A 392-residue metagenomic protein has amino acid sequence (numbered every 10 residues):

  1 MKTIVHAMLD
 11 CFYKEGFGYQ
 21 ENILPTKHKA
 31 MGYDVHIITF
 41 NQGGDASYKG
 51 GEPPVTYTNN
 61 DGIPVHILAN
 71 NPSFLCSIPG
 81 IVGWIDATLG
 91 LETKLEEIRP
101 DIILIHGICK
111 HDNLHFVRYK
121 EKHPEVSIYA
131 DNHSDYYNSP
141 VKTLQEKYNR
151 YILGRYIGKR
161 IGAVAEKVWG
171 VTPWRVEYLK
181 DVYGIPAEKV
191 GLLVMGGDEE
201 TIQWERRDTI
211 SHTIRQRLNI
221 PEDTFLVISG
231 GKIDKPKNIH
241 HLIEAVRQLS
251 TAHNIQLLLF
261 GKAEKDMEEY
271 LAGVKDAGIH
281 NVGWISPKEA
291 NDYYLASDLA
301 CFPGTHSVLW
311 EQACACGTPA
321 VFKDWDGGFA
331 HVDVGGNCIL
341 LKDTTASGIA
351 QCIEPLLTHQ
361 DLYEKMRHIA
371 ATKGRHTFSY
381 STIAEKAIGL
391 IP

Functional and structural regions predicted by a protein language model:
M1-Y57, R247, T251: N-terminal subdomain of nucleotide-sugar transferases
V5, W169, P221-K237, I243-V246 (+1 more regions): Conserved donor-binding/catalytic core segment of Leloir-type glycosyltransferases
N41, W174, G196: Carbohydrate-associated surface elements
P53-V55, Q203-I220: A short helix/loop element that forms part of the nucleotide-sugar donor recognition site in Leloir-type
Y136, Y148-V168: Membrane-proximal helix-turn-helix segments that form the acceptor-binding/catalytic region of lipid-linked
E268-E289: Nucleotide-activated donor-binding/catalytic signature segment of Leloir-type glycosyltransferases, i.e., the conserved
W284-I285, D292-S297, A313: Short alpha-helical donor nucleotide-sugar binding micro-motif in glycosyltransferases
L295-T305, T318-P319: Acidic donor-binding loop of glycosyltransferase active sites
